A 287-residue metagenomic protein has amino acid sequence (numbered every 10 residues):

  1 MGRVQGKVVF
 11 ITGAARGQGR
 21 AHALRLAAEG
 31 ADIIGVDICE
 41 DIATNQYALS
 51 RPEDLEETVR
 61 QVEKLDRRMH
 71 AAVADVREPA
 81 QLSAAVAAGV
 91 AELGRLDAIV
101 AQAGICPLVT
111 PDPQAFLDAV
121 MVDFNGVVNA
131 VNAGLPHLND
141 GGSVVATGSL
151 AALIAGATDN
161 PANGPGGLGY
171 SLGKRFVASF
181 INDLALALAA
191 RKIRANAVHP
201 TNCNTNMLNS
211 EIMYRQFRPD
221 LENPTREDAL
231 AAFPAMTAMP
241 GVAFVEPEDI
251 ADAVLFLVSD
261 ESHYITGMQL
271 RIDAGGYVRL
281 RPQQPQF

Functional and structural regions predicted by a protein language model:
G2-L93, C106-A115, M213-P219: Short-chain dehydrogenase/reductase
A48-E56, G104-A119, P136, G156-N163 (+5 more regions): Conserved mid-core segment of classical short-chain dehydrogenase/reductases
D97, I105, D112-V131, V145 (+2 more regions): Catalytic Tyr-X3-Lys loop
I105-V109, V145-A190, T201-N204: Catalytic loop of short-chain dehydrogenase/reductase
V122-G142, A151-A152, A185-L186, A190 (+1 more regions): Amphipathic alpha-helical dimer-interface segment in Rossmann-like NAD(P)H-dependent oxidoreductases
A189, R194, I265-G267: Short, small/polar-rich loop/turn modules that mediate ligand/substrate recognition or access, typified
E222-D228, A238-I250: A conserved structural motif in NAD(P)-dependent oxidoreductases
G241-A243, V254-F256, T266-F287: Short C-terminal tail/terminal secondary-structure segment of NAD(P)H-dependent dehydrogenase/reductase domains
